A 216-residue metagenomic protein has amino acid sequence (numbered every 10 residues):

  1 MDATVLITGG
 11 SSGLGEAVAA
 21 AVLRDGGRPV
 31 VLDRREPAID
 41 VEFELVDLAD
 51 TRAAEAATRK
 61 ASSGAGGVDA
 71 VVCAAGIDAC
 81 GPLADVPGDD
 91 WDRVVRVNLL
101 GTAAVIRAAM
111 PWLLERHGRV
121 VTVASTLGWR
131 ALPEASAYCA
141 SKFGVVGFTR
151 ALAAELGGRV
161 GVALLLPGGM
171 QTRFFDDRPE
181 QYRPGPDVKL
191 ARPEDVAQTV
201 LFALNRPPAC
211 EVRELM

Functional and structural regions predicted by a protein language model:
S11-S12: Conserved glycine-rich cofactor-binding loop
A74-A79: Conserved NAD(P)H cofactor-binding loop of Rossmann-fold oxidoreductase domains
P82-L83, D90-D92: Substrate-binding pocket helix/loop in short-chain dehydrogenase/reductase
I106, S141: Active-site helix of classical SDR
P111, A154-E155: Alpha-helical segment proximal to the catalytic Tyr-Lys
S125: Residue(s) in the substrate-gating loop at a strand-loop-helix junction that position the organic substrate next
G158, L164-L165, P184-M216: C-terminal helical subdomain
